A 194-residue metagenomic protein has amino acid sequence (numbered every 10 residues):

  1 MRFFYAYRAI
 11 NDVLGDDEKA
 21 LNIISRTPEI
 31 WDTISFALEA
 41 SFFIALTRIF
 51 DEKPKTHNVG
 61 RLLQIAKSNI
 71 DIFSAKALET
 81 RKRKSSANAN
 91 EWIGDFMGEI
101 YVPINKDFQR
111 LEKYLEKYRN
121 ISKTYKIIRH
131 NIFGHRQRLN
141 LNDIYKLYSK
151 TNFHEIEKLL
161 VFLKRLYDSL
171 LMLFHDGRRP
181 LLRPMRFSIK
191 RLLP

Functional and structural regions predicted by a protein language model:
M1-I121, K146-P194: Amphipathic alpha-helical interface segments
L115-N142: Histidine-centered, metal-coordinating catalytic motifs and their short helical/loop contexts
